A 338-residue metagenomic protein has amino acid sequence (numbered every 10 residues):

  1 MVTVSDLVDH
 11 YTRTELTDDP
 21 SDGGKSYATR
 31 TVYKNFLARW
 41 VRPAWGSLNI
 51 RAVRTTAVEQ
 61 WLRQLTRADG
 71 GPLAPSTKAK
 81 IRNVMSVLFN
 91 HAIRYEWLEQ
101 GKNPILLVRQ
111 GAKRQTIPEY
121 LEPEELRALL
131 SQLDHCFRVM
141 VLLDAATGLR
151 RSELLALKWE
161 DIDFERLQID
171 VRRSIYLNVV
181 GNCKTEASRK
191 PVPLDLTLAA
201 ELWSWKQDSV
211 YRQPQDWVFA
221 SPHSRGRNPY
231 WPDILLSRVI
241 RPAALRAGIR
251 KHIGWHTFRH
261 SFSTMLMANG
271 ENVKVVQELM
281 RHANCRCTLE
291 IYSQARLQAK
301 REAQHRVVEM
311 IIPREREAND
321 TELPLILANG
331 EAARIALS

Functional and structural regions predicted by a protein language model:
V4, V8, S26-T29, Y33 (+9 more regions): Hydrophobic (often cysteine-bearing) scaffold residues that line and stabilize catalytic clefts of nucleotide/cofactor
S5-P72, L88-H91: Basic/aromatic-enriched alpha-helical hairpins
D9, R13, A52-T55, Q110 (+6 more regions): Phosphate-coordinating loops and pocket residues in cytosolic domains that bind phosphorylated ligands
A68-G71, P75, R127-R138, T147 (+5 more regions): Short, basic (Lys/Arg/His-rich) helix/loop patches that form interaction surfaces in the mid-to-C-terminal regions
G71, P75, A79-N83, R94 (+9 more regions): Basic, Lys/Arg- and aromatic-enriched nucleic-acid-binding interface segment
A112, Y120, I175-L177, M280-R306: Catalytic-site neighborhood detector that most strongly recognizes the C-terminal catalytic loop/helix of tyrosine
T147, A156-I162, Q277-A283, I291-Q294: A short, basic/aromatic helix-end/turn motif that makes direct DNA contacts
R166, L177-L198, S204, Y211-R212 (+3 more regions): C-terminal secondary-structure termini that scaffold catalytic or DNA-interacting sites
